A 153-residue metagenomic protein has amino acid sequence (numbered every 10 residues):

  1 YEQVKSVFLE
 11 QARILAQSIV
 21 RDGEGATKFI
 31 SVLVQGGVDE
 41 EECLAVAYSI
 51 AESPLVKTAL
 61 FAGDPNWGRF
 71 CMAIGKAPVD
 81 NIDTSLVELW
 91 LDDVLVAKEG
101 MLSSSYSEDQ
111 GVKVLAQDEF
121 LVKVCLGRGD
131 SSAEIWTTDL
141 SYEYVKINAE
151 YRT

Functional and structural regions predicted by a protein language model:
Y1-E2, E108: Short, glycine- and charge-enriched coil/turn segments that flank and shape catalytic ligand pockets
E2-E42, V46: Oxyanion-binding "anion nests"
A16, G36, L44-Y48, E52-T153: Internal helix-turn-beta structural module
